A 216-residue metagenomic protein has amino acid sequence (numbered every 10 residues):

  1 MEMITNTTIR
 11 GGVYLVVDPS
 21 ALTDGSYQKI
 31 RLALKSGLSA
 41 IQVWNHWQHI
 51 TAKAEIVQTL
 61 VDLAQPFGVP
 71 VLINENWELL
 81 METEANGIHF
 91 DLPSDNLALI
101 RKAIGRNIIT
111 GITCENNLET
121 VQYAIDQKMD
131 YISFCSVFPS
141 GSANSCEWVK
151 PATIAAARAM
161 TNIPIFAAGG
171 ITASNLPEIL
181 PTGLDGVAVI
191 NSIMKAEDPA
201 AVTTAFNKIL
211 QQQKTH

Functional and structural regions predicted by a protein language model:
M1-D95, K102-D130, A156, N162-I163 (+3 more regions): Conserved N-terminal beta1-alpha1 strand-loop-helix module at the mouth
E78, A152, A188: Active-site phosphate/pyrophosphate-handling residues
L92-A98, V137-M160: Flexible, gly/pro- and Lys/Arg-enriched active-site loops
T113, V137, A143, I171-T172 (+1 more regions): Gly/Ser/Thr-rich beta-alpha loop segments that engage phosphate groups in nucleotides
D130, S142, P164, G186-V187: Preference for short coil/turn "hinge" residues that link or interrupt alpha-helices
V137-F138, D185, S192-I193: Flexible glycine-rich beta->alpha loop in the catalytic core of nucleotide-sugar glycosyltransferases
